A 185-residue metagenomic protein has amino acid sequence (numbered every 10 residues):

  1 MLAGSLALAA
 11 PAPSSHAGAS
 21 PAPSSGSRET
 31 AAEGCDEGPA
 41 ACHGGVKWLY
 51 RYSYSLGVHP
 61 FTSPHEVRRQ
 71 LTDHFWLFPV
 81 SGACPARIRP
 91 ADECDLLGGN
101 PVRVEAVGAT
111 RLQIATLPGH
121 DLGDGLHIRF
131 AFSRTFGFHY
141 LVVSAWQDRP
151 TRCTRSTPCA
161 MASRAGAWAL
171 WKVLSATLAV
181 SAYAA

Functional and structural regions predicted by a protein language model:
M1-A19: Secretory targeting and sorting signals
P21-D95: Hydrophobic ligand-binding cavity/cleft-lining segments
Q70-F78, T135, K172, A176: Structured segments of extracytoplasmic/periplasmic soluble domains in secreted or envelope-associated proteins
G98-T135: Hydrophobic-ligand binding "helix-grip"
L117-D121, V143-S156: Short, solvent-exposed aromatic-acidic interface loops
R134-V143: Glycine-rich phosphate/pyrophosphate-binding loops and their adjacent beta-strand/loop elements at enzyme active sites
D148-A185: A conserved amphipathic terminal alpha-helix motif
